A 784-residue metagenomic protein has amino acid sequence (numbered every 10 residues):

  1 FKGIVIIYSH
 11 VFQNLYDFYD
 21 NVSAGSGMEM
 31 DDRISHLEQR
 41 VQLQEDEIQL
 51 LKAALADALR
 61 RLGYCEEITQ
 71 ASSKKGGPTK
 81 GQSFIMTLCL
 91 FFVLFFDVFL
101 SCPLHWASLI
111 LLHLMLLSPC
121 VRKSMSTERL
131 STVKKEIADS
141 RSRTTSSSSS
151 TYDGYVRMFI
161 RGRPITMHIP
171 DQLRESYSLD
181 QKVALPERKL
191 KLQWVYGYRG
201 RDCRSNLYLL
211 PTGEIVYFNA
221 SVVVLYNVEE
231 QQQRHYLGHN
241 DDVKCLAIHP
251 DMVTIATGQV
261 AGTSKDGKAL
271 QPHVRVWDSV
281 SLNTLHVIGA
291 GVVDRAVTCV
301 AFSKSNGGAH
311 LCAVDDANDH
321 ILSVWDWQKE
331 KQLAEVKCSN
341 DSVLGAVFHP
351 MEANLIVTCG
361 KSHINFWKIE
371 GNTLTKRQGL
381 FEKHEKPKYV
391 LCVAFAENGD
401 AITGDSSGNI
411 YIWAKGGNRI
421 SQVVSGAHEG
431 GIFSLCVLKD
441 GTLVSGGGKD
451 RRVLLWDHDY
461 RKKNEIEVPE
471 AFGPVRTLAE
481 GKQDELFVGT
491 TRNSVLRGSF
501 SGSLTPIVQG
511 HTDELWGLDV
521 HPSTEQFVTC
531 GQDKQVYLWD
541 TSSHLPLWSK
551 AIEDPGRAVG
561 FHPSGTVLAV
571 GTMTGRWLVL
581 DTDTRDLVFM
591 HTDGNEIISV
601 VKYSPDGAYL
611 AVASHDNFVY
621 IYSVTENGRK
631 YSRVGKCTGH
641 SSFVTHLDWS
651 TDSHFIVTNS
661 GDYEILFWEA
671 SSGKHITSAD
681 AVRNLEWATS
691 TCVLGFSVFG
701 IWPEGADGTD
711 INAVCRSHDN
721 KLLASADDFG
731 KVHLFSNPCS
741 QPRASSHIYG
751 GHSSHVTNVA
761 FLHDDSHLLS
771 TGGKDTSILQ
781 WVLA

Functional and structural regions predicted by a protein language model:
F1-M28, R61-P170: Intrinsically disordered, low-complexity acidic/Ser/Pro-rich regulatory regions in eukaryotic proteins
G27-M30, I34-L37, V41-Q44, I48-L51 (+3 more regions): Non-transmembrane coiled-coil alpha-helices
D57, R61, I68-A71, M252 (+2 more regions): N-terminal processing/targeting junctions
L59-R61, G76, K383, P555: Short alpha-helical linear motifs
E128-A784: WD40-repeat beta-propeller superdomains and closely related acidic/aromatic-rich repeat-like regions
